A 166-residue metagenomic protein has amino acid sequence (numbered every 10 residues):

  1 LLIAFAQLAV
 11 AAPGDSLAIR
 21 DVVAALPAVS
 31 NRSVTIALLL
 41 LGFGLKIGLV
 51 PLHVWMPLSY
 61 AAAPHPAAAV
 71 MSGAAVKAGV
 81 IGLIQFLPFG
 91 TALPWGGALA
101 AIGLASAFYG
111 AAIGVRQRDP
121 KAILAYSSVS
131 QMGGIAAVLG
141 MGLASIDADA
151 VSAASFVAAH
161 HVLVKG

Functional and structural regions predicted by a protein language model:
L1-G166: Hydrophobic transmembrane alpha-helices and their helix-loop junctions in integral membrane proteins
